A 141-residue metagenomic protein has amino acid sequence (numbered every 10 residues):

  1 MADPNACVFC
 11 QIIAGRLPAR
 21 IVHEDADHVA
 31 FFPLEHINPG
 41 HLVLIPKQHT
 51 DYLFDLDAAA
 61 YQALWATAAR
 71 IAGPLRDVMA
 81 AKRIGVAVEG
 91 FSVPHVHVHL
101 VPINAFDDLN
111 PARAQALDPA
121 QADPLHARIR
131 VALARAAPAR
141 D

Functional and structural regions predicted by a protein language model:
M1-D141: HIT superfamily nucleotide-processing domains
